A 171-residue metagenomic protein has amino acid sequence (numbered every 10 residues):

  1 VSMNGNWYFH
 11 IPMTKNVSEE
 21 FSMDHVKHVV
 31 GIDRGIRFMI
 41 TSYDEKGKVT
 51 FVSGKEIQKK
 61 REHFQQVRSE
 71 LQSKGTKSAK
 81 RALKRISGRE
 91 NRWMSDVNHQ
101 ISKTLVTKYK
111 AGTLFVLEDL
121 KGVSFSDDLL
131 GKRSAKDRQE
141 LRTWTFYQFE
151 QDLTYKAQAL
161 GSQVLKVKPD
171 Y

Functional and structural regions predicted by a protein language model:
M3-Y171: Positively charged, helix-rich recognition surfaces that bind polyanionic ligands
